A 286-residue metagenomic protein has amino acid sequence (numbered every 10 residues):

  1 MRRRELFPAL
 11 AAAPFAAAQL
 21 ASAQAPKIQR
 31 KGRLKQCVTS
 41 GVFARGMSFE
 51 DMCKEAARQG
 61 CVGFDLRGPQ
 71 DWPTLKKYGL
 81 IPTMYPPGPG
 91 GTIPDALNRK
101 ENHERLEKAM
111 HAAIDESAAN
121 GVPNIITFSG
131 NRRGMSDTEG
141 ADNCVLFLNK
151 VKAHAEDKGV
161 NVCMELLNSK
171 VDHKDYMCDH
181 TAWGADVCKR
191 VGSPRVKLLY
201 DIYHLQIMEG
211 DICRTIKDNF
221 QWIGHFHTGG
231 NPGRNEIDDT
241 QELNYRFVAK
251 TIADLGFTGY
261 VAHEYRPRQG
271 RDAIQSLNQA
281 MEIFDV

Functional and structural regions predicted by a protein language model:
R2-C37, V42, G46-A57, G121-P123 (+2 more regions): Histidine-acidic metal/acid-base catalytic patches
A9-Q19, P26-R30, P94-K197, I207 (+1 more regions): Active-site acidic/histidine proton-transfer and metal-coordination neighborhood in alpha/beta enzyme cores
V42-A44, G68-Q70, G88-G91, N131-R133 (+4 more regions): Active-site-proximal loop/turn and secondary-structure-junction residues that shape catalytic pockets, frequently
M52-W72: Catalytic domains of carbohydrate-active enzymes, especially glycoside hydrolases
A57, K76, A118, E156 (+1 more regions): Anion (oxyanion) recognition and catalysis
P73-P86: Short acidic, glycine/proline-enriched helix-loop-strand junctions
